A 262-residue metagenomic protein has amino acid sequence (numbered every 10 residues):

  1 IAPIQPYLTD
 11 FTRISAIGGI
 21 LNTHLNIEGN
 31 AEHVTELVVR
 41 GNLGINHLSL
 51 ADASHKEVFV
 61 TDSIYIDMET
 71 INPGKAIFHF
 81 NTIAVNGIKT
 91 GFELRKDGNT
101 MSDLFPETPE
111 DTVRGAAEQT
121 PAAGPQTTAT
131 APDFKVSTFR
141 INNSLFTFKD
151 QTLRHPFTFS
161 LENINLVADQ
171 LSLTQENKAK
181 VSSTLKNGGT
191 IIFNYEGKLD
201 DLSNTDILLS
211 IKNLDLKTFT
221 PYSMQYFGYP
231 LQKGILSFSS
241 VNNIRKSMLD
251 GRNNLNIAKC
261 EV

Functional and structural regions predicted by a protein language model:
I1-A31, T35-E36, G115-T218: Elongated, acidic membrane-bridging lipid-handling scaffolds and related periplasm/extracellular "bridge/tunnel" systems
Y7-L8, L104, Y222-S223: A compositionally biased, intrinsically disordered/low-complexity signal enriched for hydrophobic/aromatic residues
N22-H24, S63-M68, K89, N165 (+2 more regions): Membrane-embedded beta-strand positions in outer-membrane beta-barrel channels/transporters
N26-N42, N46-K96, T128-S144, N243: Flexible beta-edge/linker motif
V39-G41, I207, G251: Transmembrane beta-strands of outer-membrane beta-barrel proteins
N46, A51-E57, D62-S63, E69-I71 (+3 more regions): Strand-loop-strand
T82-G87, K96-T112, T152-T174, F238-S239 (+1 more regions): Short, surface-exposed polybasic-and-hydrophobic patches located at secondary-structure transitions
I88, F146, A258-C260: Structural signature of outer-membrane beta-barrel domains
